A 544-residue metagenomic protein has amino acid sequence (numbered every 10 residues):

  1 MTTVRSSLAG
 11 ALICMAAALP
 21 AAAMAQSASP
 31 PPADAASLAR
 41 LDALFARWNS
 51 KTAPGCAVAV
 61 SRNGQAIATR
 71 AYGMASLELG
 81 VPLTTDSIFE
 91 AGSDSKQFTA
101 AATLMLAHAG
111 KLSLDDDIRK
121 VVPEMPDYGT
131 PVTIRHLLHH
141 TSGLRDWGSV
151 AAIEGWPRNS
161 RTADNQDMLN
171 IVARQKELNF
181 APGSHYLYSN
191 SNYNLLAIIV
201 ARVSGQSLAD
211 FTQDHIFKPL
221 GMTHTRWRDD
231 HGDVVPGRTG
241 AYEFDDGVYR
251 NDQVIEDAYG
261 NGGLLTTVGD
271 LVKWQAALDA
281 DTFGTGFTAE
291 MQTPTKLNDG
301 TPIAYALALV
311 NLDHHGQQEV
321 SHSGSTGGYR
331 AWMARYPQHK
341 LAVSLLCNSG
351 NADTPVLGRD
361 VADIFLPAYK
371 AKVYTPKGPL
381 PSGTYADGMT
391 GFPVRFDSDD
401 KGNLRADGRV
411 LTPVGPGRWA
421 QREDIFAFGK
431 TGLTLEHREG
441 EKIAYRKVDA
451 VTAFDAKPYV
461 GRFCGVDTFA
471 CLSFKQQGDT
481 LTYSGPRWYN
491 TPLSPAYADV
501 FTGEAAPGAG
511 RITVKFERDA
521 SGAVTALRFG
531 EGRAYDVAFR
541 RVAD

Functional and structural regions predicted by a protein language model:
M1-A11: Bacterial N-terminal signal peptides that target proteins for export
G10-P20: Bacterial N-terminal signal peptides
A21-S27: Boundary at the C-terminal end of the N-terminal hydrophobic targeting segment
Q26, R359-D544: Peripheral terminal and inter-domain segments
P30-A91, K111-D116, N170, R174-E177 (+3 more regions): Short, conserved catalytic-motif segment at the N-terminal edge
L41, R47-A57, E78-H136, F180-S191 (+1 more regions): Short active-site loop at a secondary-structure junction that contains or immediately precedes the catalytic residue(s)
Y72-S76, G129-P337: Short, surface-exposed loop or secondary-structure junction motifs that flank catalytic or metal-binding residues
S321-H322, W332-N348, L433-E436, A526-F529: Short, well-ordered beta-strand elements
